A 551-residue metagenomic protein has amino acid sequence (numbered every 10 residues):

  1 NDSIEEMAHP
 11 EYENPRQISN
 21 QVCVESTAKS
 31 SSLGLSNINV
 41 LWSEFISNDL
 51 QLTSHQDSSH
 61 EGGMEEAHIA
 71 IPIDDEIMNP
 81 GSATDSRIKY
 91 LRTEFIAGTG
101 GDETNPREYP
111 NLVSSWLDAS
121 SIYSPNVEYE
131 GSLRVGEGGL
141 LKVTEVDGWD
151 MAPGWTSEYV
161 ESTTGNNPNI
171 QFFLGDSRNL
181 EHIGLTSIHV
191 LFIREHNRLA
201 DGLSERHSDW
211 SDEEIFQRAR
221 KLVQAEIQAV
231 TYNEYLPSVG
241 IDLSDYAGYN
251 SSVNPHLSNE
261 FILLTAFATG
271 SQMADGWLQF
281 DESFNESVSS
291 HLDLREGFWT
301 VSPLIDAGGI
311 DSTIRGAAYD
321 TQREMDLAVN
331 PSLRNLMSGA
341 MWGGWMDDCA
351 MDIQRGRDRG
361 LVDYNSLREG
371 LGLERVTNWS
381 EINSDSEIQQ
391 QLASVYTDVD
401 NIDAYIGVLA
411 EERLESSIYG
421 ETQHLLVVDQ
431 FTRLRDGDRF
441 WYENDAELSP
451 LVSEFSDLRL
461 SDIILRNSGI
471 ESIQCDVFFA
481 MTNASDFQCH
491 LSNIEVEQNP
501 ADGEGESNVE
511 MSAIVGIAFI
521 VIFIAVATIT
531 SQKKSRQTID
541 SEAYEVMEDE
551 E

Functional and structural regions predicted by a protein language model:
N1-R198, G202, K221-A350, Q354 (+5 more regions): N-terminal accessory/cap region of cofactor-dependent oxidoreductases and related radical enzymes
H182, G202-S204, D212-F216: Mobile, glycine-rich extracellular loop/lid and propeptide segments that shape or gate substrate/ligand access
D201-S208, A518-V521: Short, flexible helix-adjacent loops and helix caps
W210-I215, R375-S384: Short, surface-exposed acidic
S507-A518: Short, hydrophobic alpha-helical membrane anchors of single-pass surface/secreted proteins
F519-K534: Single-pass type I membrane-protein transmembrane alpha-helix
S535-E551: Cytoplasmic C-terminal tails of single-pass
